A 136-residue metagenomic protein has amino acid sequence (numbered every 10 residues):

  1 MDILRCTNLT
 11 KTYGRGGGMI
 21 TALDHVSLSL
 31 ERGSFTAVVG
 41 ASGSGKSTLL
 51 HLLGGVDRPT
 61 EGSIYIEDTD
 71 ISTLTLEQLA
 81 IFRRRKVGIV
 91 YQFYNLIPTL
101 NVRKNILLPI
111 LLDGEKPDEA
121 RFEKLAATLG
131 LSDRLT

Functional and structural regions predicted by a protein language model:
M1-C6, T12-H25: A short, flexible loop at the N-terminus of ABC-type nucleotide-binding domains that lies
G14-G16, L107-E119, T128: ABC-type ATPase nucleotide-binding domains, specifically the catalytic core motifs of the NBD
G17-I20, I71-G88: ABC ATPase NBD coupling module
V39-A41: The feature captures the beta-strand-to-loop junction immediately N-terminal to the Walker
G54: Helix-to-loop junction immediately C-terminal to a conserved catalytic motif
G62-D70: Conserved ABC transporter NBD signature motif
T69-D70, P117-R134: Conserved ABC ATPase "signature" region
P98-P109: Short coil-to-helix segment of the ABC ATPase nucleotide-binding domain corresponding to the Q-loop/switch region
